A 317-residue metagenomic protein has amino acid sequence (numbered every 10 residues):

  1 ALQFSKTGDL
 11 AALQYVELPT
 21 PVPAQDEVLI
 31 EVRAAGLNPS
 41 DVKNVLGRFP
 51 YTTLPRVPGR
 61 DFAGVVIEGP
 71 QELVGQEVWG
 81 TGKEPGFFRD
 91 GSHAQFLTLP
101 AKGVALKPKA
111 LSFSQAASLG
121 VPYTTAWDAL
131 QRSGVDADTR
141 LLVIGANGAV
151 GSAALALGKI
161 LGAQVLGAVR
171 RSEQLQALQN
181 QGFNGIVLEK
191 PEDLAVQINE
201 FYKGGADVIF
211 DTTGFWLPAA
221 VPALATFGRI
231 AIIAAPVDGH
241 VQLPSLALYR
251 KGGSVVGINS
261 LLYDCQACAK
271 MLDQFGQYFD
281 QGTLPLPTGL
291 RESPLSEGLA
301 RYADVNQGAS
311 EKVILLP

Functional and structural regions predicted by a protein language model:
P19-G36, L46-P85: Glycine-rich beta-strand-centered segment in the early N-terminal region that forms part of a ligand/cofactor-binding
E77, R140, Q164, G228-R229 (+1 more regions): Short glycine-centered segments of the SAM/dcSAM-binding site in methyltransferase folds
W79, I209-F210, A231: N-terminal Rossmann-like NAD(P) cofactor-binding module of classical short-chain dehydrogenase/reductase
G80-G145: NAD(P)H dinucleotide-binding glycine-rich loop of Rossmann-like/cofactor-binding domains, especially the beta1-alpha1
A117-P191, G214: Mid-domain Rossmann-like dinucleotide-binding core that forms the NAD(H)/NADP(H) cofactor-binding site
D193-K203: Short amphipathic alpha-helix with an adjacent loop that forms part of the alpha/beta core around
W216-T283, P317: Glycine-rich phosphate-binding loop and adjacent beta-alpha segment of Rossmann(oid) nucleotide-cofactor-binding
Q266-P317: C-terminal hydrophobic helical "lid"/dimerization subdomain of Rossmann-like NAD(P)H-dependent oxidoreductases
